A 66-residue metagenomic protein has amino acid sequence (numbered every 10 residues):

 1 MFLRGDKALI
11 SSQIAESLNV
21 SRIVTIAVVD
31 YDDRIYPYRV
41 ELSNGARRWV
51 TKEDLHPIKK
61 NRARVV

Functional and structural regions predicted by a protein language model:
M1-A15: Short coil-to-beta transition motif at edge beta-strands of beta-rich domains
R4, Y38-V66: Intrinsically disordered, low-complexity, charged/polar segments
S12, T25-A27, E53: Serine/threonine-rich, low-complexity intrinsically disordered segments
S17-N19, D33-I35, R48: A cross-taxa feature marking solvent-exposed loop/turn segments within ectodomains of secreted and single-pass membrane
L18-D30: Short beta-strand-centered aromatic/proline hotspots
V28-D33, H56: A generic structural motif
